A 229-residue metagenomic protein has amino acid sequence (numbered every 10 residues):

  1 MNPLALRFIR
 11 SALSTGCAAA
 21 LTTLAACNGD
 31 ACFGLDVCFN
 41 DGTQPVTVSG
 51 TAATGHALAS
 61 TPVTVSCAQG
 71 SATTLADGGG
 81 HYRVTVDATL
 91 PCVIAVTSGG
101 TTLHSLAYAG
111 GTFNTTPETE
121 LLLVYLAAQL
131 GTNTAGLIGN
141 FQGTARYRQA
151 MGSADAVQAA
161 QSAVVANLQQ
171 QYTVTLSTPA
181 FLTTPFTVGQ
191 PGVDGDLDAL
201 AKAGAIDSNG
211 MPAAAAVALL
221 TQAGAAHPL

Functional and structural regions predicted by a protein language model:
N2-G16: Bacterial N-terminal signal peptides that target proteins for export
T23-A26: C-terminal motif of bacterial Sec signal peptides marking the signal peptidase cleavage site
N28-L229: Feature for extracytoplasmic/surface-facing segments of secreted or surface-associated proteins, emphasizing
